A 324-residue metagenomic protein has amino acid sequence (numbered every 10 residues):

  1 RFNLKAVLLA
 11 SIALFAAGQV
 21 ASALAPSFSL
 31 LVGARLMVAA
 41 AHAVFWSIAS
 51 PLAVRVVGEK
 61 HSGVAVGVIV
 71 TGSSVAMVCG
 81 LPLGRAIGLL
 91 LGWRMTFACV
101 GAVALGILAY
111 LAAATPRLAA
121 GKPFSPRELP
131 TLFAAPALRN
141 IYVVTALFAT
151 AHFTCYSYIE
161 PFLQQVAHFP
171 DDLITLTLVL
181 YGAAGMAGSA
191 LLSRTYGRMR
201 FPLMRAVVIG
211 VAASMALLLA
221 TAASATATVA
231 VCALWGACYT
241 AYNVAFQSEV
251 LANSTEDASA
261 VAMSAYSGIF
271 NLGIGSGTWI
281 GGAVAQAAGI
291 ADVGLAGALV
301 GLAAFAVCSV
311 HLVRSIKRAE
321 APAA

Functional and structural regions predicted by a protein language model:
R1-L4, G188-R200, A285: Helix-to-loop junctions at the C-terminal end of transmembrane segments in multipass secondary transporters
R1-P26: Conserved MFS/SLC helix-loop-helix module at the cytosolic interface between two early adjacent transmembrane helices
N3, L24-L30, H168, T221-A223: Helix-breaking motifs and short loop linkers at transmembrane-helix boundaries and internal kinks in secondary membrane
L14-A21, S29-M37, T226-L234: Paired small-residue
F28, A34-G72: Cytoplasmic helix-loop-helix junction between adjacent transmembrane helices in 12-TM secondary transporters
V44-V57, A241-T255: Intracellular juxtamembrane helix-capping segments at the cytosolic ends of symmetry-related transmembrane helices
G101-G121, V307-H311: C-terminal membrane-cytosol helix-exit motif in multi-pass small-molecule transporters
P202-F246: C-terminal transmembrane helical hairpin of 12-TM major facilitator-type secondary transporters
